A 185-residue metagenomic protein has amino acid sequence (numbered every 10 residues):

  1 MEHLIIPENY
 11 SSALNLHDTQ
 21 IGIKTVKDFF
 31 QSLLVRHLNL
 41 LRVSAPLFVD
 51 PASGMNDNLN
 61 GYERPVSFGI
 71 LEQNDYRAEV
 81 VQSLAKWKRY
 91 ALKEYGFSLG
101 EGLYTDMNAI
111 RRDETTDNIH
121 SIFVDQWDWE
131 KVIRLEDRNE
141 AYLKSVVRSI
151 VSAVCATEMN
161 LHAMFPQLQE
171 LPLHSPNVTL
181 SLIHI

Functional and structural regions predicted by a protein language model:
E2-H120, D128-V132: Class II aminoacyl-tRNA synthetase-like tRNA-binding/catalytic domains
L40-P51, M159-L173: Short, glycine/acidic-rich hinge or "gate" loops at secondary-structure transitions that mediate conformational
I133-A141: Inter-helical turn/loop segments and adjacent helix faces that build the functional surface of alpha-helical bundle
E140-M159: Long, well-ordered alpha-helical scaffolding segments within enzyme catalytic domains, especially pronounced
P176: Catalytic cores of enzymes that engage adenine nucleotides and/or redox cofactors via long glycine-rich, Lys/Arg/His
I183-I185: Conserved small/polar residues in nucleotide/adenosyl-binding loops
